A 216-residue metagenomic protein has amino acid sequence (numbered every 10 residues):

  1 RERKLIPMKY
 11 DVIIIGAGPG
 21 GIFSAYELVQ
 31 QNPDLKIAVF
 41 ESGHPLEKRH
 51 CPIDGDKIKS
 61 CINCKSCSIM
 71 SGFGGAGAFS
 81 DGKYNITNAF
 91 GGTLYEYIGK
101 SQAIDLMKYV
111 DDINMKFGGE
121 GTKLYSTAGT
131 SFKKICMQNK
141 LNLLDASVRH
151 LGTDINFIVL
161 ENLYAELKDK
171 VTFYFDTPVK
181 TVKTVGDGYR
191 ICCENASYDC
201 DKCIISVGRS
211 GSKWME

Functional and structural regions predicted by a protein language model:
I6-G91, A128-T130, K134-E216: Residues forming the flavin
G72-T122: Dinucleotide-binding Rossmann-like beta1-alpha1 core, especially the glycine-rich loop that anchors the ADP
E96, K100, G119-K123, R149 (+2 more regions): Hydrophobic alpha-helical scaffolding
